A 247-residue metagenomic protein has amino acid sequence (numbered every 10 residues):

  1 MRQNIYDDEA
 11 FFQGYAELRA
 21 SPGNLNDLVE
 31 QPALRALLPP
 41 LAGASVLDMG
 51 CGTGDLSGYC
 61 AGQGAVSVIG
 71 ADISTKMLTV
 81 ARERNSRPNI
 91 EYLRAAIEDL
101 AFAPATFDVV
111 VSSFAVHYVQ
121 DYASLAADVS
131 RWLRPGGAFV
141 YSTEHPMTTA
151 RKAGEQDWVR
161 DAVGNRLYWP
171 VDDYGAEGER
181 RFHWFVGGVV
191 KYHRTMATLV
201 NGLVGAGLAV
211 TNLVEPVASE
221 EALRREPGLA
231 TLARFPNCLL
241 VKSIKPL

Functional and structural regions predicted by a protein language model:
M1-L41, D55, Y59, M77-V80: Conserved class I S-adenosyl-L-methionine
L47-M49, T53-D99: Class I SAM-dependent methyltransferase SAM/SAH-binding core
E98-V109: A short acidic, Gly/Pro-enriched loop at the edge of an enzyme's catalytic core that lines a small-molecule cofactor
V109-A123: A short SAM/SAH-binding and catalytic strip from SAM-dependent methyltransferases
A123-A138: A short glycine-rich, Lys/Arg-flanked "PGG" loop and its adjoining helix->strand segment in the class I
F139-G178: Conserved class I S-adenosyl-L-methionine
T143, M147-A150, D157, H183-A197: Acceptor-substrate binding/catalytic loop of class I
E179, K191-L213: Short alpha-helix
